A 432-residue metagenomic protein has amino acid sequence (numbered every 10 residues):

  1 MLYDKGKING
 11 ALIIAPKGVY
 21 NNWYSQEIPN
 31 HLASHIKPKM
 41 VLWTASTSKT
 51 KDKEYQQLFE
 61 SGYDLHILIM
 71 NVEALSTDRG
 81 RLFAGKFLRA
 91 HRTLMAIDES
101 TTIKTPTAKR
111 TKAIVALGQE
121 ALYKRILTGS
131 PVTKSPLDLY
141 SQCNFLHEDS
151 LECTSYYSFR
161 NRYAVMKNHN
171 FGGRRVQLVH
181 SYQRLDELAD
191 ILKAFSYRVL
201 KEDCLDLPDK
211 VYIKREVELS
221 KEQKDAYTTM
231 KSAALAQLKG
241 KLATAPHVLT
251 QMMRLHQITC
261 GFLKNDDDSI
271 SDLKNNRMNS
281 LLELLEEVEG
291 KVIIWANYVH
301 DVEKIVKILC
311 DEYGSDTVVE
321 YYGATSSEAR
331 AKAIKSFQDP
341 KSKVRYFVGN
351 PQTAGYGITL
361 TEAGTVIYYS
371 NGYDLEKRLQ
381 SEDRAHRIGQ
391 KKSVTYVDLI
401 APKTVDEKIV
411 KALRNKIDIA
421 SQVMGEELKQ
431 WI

Functional and structural regions predicted by a protein language model:
M1-P16, L75, L88, D206-I358 (+1 more regions): Conserved Helicase C-terminal RecA-like lobe
I8-A11, S25, P29-H31, H35-T44 (+3 more regions): Conserved P-loop NTPase motor "coupling/switch" region that bridges the ATPase
I14, V19-G62, H66-I67: Conserved nucleic-acid-binding Ia/Ib motif block in the N-terminal RecA-like helicase ATPase lobe
K49-I67, V72-H91, T105: Conserved helix/coil segment N-terminal to the catalytic DExD/H
S76-R79, K134-P136, V302-V306, A331 (+2 more regions): SF2 helicase motor core recognition
L82-F83, F87, T102-V115, L375-E376: Substrate-gripping "pore-loop 1 plus following alpha2 helix"
D98-E99: Walker B catalytic acidic pair
Y373-I432: A conserved SF2-helicase RecA2
